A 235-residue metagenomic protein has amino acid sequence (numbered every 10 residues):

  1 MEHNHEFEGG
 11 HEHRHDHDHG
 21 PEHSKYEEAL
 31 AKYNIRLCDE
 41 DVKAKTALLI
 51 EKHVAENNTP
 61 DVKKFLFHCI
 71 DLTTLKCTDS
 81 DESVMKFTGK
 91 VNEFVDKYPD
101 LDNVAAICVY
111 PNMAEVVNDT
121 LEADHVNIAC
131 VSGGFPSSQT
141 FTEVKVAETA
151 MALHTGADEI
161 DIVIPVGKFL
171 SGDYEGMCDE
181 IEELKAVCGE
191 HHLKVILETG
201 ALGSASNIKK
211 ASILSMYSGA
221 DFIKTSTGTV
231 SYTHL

Functional and structural regions predicted by a protein language model:
M1-P21: Histidine-centered metal-binding segments
H17-A106: Alpha/beta catalytic barrel-like cores
H68-I70, A105-V109, I128-V131, I160-I162 (+2 more regions): Hydrophobic faces of well-ordered beta-strands that scaffold small-molecule active sites in alpha/beta enzyme cores
L72-D81, C130-V144, L170-S171, I196-N207: Active-site mouth loops of central-metabolism enzymes
V84, E143-M151, I208-S212: Short, acidic/polar
D102-T155: Active-site cofactor/substrate anionic-group-binding motifs, chiefly glycine- and Lys/Arg-rich phosphate-binding loops
E159-S212, S218: Conserved anion-binding
T233-H234: Conserved small/polar residues in nucleotide/adenosyl-binding loops
